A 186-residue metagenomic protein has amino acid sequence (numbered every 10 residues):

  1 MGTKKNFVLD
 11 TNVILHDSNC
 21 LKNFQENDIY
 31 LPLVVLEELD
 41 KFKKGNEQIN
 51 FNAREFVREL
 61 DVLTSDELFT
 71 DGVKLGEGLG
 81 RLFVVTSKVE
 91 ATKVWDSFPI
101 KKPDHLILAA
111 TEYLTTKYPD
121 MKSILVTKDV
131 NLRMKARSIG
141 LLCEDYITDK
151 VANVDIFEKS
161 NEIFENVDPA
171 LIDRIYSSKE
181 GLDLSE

Functional and structural regions predicted by a protein language model:
T3-I124, V130-E186: Active-site-proximal, substrate-binding regions of enzyme catalytic domains and RNA-binding/basic surfaces
